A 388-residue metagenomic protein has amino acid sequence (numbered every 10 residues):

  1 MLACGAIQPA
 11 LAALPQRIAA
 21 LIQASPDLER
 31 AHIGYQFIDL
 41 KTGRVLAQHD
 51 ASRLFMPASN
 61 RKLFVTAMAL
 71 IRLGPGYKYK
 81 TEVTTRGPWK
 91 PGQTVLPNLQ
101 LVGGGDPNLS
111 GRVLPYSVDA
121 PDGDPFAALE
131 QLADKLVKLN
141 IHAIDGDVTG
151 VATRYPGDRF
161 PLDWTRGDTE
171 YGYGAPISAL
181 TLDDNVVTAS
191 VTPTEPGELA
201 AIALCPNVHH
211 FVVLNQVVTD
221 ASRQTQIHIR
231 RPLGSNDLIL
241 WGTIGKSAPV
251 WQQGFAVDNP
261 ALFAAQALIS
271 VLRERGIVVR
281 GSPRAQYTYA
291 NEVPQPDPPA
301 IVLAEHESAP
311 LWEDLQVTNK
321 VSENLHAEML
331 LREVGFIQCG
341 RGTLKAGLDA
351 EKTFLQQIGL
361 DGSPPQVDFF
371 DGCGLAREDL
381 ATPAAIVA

Functional and structural regions predicted by a protein language model:
M1-A6: Bacterial N-terminal signal peptides
P9-K41, V45-R53, K80, L132-K135: Beta-lactamase-like hydrolase cores
R30-H32, K41, D50-S52, A58-R61 (+14 more regions): Extracytoplasmic
H32-G34, G92-S178, N185, G335-A385: Mid-domain, small-residue-enriched loop/turn segments at the edges of structured enzyme/sensor domains
I38-T42, D50-R53, R86-P88, G104-D106 (+6 more regions): Solvent-exposed coil/turn segments that connect beta secondary-structure elements in extracytoplasmic/periplasmic
G43, P57-P75, V148, L180 (+2 more regions): Active-site SXXK
I71-R86, R280-Y287: Short, well-structured active-site flanking segments
T219-V387: A small/polar active-site loop signature that marks catalytic segments
